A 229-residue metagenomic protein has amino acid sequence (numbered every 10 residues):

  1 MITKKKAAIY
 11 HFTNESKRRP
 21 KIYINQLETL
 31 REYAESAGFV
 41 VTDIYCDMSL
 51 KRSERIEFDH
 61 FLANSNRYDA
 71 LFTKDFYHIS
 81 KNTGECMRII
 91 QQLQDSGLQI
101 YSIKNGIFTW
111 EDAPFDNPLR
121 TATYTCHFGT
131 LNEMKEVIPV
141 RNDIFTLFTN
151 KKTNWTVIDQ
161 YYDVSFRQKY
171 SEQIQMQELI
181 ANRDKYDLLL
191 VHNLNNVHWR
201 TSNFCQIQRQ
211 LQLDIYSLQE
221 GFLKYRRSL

Functional and structural regions predicted by a protein language model:
M1-L229: Short, structured surface patches at the beginning of a domain
